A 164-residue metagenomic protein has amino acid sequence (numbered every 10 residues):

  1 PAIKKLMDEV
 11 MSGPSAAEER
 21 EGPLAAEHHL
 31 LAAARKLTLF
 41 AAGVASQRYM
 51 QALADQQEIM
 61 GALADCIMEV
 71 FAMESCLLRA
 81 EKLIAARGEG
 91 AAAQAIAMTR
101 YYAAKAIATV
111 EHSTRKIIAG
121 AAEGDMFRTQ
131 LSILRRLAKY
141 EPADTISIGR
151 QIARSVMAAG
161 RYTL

Functional and structural regions predicted by a protein language model:
P1-L164: Flavin-dependent oxidoreductase catalytic core characteristic of acyl-CoA dehydrogenase/oxidase-like enzymes
